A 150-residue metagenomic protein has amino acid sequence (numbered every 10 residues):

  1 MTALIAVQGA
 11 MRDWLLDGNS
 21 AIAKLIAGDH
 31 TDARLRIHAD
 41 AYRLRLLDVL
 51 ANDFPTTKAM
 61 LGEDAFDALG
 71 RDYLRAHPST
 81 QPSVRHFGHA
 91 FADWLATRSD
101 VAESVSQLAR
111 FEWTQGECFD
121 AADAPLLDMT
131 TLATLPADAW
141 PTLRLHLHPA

Functional and structural regions predicted by a protein language model:
M1-R36: Charged, compositionally biased N-terminal leader segments and the immediate start of the first structured element
A3, V7, L46-V49, A65-L69 (+3 more regions): Residue-level detector of well-ordered alpha-helical segments, enriched for hydrophobic/aromatic packing positions
W14-G18, T57, L61, Y73 (+2 more regions): Generic structural signal for hydrophobic core residues of well-folded globular domains
I26-L74: Glycine/small-residue-rich interface belts in oligomeric ring/scaffold proteins and their assembly partners
A76-A150: Charged mid-protein connector segments
